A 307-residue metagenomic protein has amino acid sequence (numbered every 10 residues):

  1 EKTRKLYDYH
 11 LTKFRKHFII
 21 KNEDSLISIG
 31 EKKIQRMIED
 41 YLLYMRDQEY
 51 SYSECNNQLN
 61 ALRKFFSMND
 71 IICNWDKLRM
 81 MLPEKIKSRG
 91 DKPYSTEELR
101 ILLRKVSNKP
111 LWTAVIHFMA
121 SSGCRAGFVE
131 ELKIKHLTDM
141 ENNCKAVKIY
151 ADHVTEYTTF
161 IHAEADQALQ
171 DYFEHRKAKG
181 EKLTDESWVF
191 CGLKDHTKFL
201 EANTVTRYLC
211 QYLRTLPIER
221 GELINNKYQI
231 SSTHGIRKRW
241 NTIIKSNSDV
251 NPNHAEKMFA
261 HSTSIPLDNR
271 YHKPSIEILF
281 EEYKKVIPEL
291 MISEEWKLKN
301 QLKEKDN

Functional and structural regions predicted by a protein language model:
E1-I72, I161: Non-catalytic DNA-binding core/recognition domains of DNA-processing enzymes
I71-I101, Y150, V154, L193-T197: Flexible interdomain linker/hinge and immediately adjacent N-terminus of the catalytic tyrosine-recombinase domain
P93, H153, F259-K303: Catalytic-site neighborhood detector that most strongly recognizes the C-terminal catalytic loop/helix of tyrosine
T96-A126, R237: Basic, Lys/Arg- and aromatic-enriched nucleic-acid-binding interface segment
M119-N143, P252-H254: Short, charged phosphate-coordinating catalytic segments
E131-D171, H175: Conserved tyrosine-mediated DNA breakage-rejoining catalytic core shared by Y-recombinases
A163-K227: Active-site/catalytic core of tyrosine-dependent DNA strand-transfer enzymes
K182, T206-K257, H261-I265: Short, basic (Lys/Arg/His-rich) helix/loop patches that form interaction surfaces in the mid-to-C-terminal regions
